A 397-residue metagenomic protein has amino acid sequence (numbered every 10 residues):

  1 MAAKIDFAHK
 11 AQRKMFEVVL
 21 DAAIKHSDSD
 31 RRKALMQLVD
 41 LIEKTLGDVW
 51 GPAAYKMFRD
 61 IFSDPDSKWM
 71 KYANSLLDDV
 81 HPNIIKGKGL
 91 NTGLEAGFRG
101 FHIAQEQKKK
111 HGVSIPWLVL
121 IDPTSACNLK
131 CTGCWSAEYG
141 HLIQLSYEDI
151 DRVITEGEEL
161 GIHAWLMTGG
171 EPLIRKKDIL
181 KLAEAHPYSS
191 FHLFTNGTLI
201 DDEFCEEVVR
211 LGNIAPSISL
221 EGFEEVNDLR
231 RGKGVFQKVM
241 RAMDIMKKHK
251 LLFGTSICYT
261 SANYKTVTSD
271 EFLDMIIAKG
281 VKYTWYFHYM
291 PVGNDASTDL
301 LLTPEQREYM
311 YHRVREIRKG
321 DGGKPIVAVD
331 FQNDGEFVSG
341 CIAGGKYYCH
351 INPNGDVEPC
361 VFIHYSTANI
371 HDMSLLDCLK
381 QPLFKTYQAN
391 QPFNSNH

Functional and structural regions predicted by a protein language model:
M1-K56, D60, D64, D228-G344 (+3 more regions): Radical SAM enzyme [4Fe-4S]-AdoMet core and its adjacent flexible, acidic and glycine-rich loops/tails across
L35-E203: Conserved alpha-helical substructure of the radical SAM core
W117-L120, P325-D330, F384-Q391: Short, intrinsically disordered, charge-biased short linear motifs at domain edges
C127, C131-C134, C341, G355 (+2 more regions): Short cysteine clusters
C127, F223, I363-S366: A generic "binding-loop/recognition-motif" signal
A137-H141, F223-V226, P291-N294: A short, flexible beta-alpha/helix-coil linker loop
Y147-M167, L173-H288: Radical SAM/AdoMet-radical enzyme domain recognition
I363-H397: Membrane-interface junctions of multi-pass transporters
